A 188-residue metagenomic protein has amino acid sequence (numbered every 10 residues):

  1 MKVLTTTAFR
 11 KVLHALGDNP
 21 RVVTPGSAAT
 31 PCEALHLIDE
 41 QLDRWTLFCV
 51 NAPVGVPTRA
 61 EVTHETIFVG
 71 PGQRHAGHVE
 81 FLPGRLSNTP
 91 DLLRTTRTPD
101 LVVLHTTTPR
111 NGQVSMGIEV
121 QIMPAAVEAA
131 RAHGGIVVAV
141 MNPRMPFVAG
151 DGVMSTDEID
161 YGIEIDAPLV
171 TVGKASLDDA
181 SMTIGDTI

Functional and structural regions predicted by a protein language model:
M1-I188: Conserved alpha/beta enzyme-core scaffold
